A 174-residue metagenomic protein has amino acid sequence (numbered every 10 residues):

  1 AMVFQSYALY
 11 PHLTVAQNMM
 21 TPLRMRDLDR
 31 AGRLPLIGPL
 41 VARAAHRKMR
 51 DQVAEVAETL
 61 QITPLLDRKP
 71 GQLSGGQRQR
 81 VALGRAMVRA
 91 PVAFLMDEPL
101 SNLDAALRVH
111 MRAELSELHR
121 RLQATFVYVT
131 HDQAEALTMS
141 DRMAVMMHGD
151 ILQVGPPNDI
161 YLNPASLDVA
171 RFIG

Functional and structural regions predicted by a protein language model:
S6: Serine-hydrolase catalytic-loop signature spanning alpha/beta hydrolases and amidase-signature enzymes
L9, T14-D168: ABC ATPase nucleotide-binding domains
R171-G174: ABC ATPase nucleotide-binding domains
